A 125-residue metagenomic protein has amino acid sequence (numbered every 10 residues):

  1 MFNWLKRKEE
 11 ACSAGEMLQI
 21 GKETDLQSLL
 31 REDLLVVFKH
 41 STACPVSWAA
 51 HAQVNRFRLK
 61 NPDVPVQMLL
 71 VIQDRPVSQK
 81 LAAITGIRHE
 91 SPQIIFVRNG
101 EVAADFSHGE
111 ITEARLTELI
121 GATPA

Functional and structural regions predicted by a protein language model:
M1-D33, A125: N-terminal leader/targeting and pre-domain segments
L26-K60: Local sequence-structure signature of Cys/Sec-based thiol-disulfide redox active-site neighborhoods
K39, D63-K80: Thiol-based oxidoreductase modules, predominantly thioredoxin-like and allied folds used for disulfide exchange
A49-A50, V77, H108: Residues at alpha-helix caps and immediate loop-helix transition turns in enzyme cores, especially N- and C-cap
L59-V64, R115-T117: Short cysteine/histidine-rich metal-coordination sites, predominantly Zn2+-binding motifs
I84-R88: Short loop/turn motifs at secondary-structure junctions and domain boundaries
E90, I95-A125: Non-catalytic, surface beta->alpha helical segment in thiol-disulfide oxidoreductase systems
